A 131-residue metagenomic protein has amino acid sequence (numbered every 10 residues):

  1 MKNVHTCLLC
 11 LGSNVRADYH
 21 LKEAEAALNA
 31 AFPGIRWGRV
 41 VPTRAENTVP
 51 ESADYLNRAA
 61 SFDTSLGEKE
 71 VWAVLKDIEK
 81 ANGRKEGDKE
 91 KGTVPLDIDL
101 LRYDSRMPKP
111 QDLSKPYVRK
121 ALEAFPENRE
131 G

Functional and structural regions predicted by a protein language model:
M1-K2, N14, E51-Y55: Short, surface-exposed loop and linker segments with low hydrophobicity and enrichment for Pro/Ser/Thr
N3-L8: Extreme N-terminal starter segment of soluble prokaryotic enzymes
L11-S13, A60-L66, R102-S105: Short beta-strand-to-loop capping motifs
S13, G38-R39, V94, Q111: Flexible, active-site-adjacent loop/turn segments at secondary-structure boundaries
R16-H20: Short N-terminal binding/cap micro-motifs at the start of the first secondary-structure element
K22-G67: Short, surface-exposed acidic-centric catalytic microdomains
N47-D54, K69-A73, D77-G131: Flexible, gly/pro- and Lys/Arg-enriched active-site loops
